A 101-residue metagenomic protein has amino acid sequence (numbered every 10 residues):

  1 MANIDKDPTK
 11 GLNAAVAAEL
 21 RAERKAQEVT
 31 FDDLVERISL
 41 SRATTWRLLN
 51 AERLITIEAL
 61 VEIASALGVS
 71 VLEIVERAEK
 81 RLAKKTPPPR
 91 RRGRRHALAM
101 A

Functional and structural regions predicted by a protein language model:
M1-E28: A short, Lys/Arg-rich alpha-helix, primarily the initiator
A2-I4, V75-A101: Short, charged recognition helix plus adjacent turn of helix-turn-helix-like nucleic-acid-binding domains
R21, D32, V61: Residues within the helices of the helix-turn-helix
R24, V35, A64: The alpha-helix within a helix-turn-helix
S39-L54: Recognition helix of helix-turn-helix/homeodomain-like DNA-binding domains that insert into the DNA major groove
E52-S65: Short, basic-rich loop-to-helix N-cap that marks the start of a DNA-contacting helix
